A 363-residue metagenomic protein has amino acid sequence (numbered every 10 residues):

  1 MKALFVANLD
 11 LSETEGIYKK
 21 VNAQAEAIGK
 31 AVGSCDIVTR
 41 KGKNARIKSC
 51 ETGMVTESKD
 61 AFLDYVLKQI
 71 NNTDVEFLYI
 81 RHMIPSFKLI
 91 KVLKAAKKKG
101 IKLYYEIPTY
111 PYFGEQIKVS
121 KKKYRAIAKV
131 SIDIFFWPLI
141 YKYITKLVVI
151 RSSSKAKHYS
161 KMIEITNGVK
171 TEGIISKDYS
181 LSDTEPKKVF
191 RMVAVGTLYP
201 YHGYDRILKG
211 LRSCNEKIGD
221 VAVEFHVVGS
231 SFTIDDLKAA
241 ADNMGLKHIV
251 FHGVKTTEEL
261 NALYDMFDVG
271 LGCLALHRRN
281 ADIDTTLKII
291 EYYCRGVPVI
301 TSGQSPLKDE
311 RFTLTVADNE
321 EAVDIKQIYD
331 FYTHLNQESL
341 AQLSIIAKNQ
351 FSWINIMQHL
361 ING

Functional and structural regions predicted by a protein language model:
L4-V6, D183-H202, L208-L211, F225-H226: Conserved donor-binding/catalytic core segment of Leloir-type glycosyltransferases
T14-E15, K19, H202, E258-L263 (+2 more regions): Nucleotide-sugar-dependent
G16, E320-V323, T333-G363: A charged, aromatic-enriched C-terminal amphipathic alpha-helix characteristic of glycosyltransferases across folds
F87, K94-K98, Y105-E115, Y124-L147: Membrane-proximal helix-turn-helix segments that form the acceptor-binding/catalytic region of lipid-linked
K129-S180: Donor nucleotide-sugar binding/catalytic pocket of nucleotide-sugar-dependent glycosyltransferases
V195, V223-L237, G253: Glycosyltransferase donor-sugar binding loop
D235-A262, V269: Nucleotide-activated donor-binding/catalytic signature segment of Leloir-type glycosyltransferases, i.e., the conserved
K308-D330: Change "using UDP/GDP/dTDP sugars" to "using nucleotide sugars
